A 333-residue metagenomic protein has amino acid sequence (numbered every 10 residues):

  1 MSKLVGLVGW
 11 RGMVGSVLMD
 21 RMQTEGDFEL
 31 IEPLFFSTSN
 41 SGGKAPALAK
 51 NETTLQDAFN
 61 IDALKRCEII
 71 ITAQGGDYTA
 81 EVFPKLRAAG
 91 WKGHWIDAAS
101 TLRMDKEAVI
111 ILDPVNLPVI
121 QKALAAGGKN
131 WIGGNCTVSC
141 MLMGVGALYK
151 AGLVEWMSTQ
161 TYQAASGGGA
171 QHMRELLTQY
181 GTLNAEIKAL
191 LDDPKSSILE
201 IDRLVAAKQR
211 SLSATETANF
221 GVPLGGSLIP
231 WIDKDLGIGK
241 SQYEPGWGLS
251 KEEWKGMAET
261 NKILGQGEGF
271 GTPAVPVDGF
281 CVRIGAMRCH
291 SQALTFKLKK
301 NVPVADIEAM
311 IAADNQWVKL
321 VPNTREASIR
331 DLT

Functional and structural regions predicted by a protein language model:
M1-V222, E268-P276, A309, L320-S328: N-terminal Rossmann-like NAD(P) cofactor-binding subdomain of oxidoreductases, focused on the glycine-rich
M19, M257-N261, G265, E308 (+1 more regions): Generic solvent-exposed, charged/amphipathic alpha-helical segments that serve as macromolecular interface scaffolds
T38, Y162, W231-K234, F280-V282 (+1 more regions): Histidine- and/or cysteine-centered catalytic micro-motif in compact active-site loops
W156, P223-G225, S291-A293: Broad gene-expression machinery/nucleic-acid interaction feature
T159, T260, L294-F296: Generic structural signal for nonpolar/small residues that stabilize regular secondary structure
E216-A286: Oxyanion-binding "anion nests"
G271-T333: C-terminal active-site/capping subdomain that shapes the small-molecule cofactor and substrate pocket of enzyme
